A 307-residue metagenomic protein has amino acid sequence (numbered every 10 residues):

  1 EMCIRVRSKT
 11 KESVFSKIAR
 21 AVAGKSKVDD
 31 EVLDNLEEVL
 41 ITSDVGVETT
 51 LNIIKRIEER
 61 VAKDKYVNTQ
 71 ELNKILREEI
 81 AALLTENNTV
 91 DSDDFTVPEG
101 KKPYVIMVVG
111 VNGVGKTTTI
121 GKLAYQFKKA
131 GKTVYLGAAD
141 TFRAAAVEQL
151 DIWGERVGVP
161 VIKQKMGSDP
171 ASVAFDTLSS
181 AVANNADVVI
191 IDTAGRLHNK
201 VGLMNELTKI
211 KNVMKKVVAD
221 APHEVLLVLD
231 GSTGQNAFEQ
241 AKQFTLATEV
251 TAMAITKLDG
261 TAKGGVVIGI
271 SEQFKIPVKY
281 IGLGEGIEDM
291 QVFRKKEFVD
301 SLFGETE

Functional and structural regions predicted by a protein language model:
E1-V6: Conserved small/polar residues in nucleotide/adenosyl-binding loops
S8-T141, A146-G167, S172-V182, A186-I191: Primarily NTPase-proximal linker/entry elements flanking Walker-type ATP/GTP-binding cores
G24, R196-L197: Short histidine/acidic/glycine/proline-rich micro-motifs that form metal- and phosphate-coordinating active-site loops
V45, T141, T193, G231 (+1 more regions): Generic detector of well-ordered alpha-helical packing
Q149, M166-N184, H198-E305: Conserved catalytic-core segment of NTP-binding enzymes
D192, G304-E307: Short hydrophobic/aromatic patches at helix-to-coil boundaries
